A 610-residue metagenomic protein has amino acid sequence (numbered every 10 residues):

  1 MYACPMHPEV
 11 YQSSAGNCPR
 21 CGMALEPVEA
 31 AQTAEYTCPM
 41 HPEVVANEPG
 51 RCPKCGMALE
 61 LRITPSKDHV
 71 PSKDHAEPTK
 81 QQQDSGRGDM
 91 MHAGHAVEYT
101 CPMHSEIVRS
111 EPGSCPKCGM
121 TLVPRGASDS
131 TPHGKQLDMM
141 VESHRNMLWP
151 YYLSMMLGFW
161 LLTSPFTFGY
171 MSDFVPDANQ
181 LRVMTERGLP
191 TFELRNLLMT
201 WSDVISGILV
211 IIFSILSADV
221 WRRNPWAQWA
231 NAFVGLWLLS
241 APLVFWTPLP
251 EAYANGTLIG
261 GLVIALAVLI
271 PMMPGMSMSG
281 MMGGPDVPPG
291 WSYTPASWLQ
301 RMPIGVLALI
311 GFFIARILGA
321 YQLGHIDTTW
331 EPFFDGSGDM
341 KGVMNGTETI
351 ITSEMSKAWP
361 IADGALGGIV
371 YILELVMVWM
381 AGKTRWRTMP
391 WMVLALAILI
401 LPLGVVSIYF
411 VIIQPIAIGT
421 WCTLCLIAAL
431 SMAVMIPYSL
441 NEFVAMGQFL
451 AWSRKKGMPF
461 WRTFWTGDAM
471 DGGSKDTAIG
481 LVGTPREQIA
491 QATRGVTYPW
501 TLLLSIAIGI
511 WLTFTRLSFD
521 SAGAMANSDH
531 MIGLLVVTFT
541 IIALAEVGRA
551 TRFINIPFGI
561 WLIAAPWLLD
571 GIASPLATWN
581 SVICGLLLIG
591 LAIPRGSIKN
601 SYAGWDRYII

Functional and structural regions predicted by a protein language model:
M1-P150, P274-P295, M470-I489, I610: Flexible metal-binding regulatory segments at protein termini and peripheral loops
S14, C21, A34, E48 (+16 more regions): Cysteine-rich, disulfide-stabilized extracellular repeat modules
Y151, L157-F159, T163: N-terminal signal-anchor module of multipass membrane proteins
T163, G169-S172, P176-L209, S214-L216 (+13 more regions): Membrane-interfacial helix-loop segments of redox and metal-homeostasis proteins, especially TM-loop-TM junctions
S240-A241, P557, A565, R595: C-terminal functional regions that serve as terminal interaction/effector modules
